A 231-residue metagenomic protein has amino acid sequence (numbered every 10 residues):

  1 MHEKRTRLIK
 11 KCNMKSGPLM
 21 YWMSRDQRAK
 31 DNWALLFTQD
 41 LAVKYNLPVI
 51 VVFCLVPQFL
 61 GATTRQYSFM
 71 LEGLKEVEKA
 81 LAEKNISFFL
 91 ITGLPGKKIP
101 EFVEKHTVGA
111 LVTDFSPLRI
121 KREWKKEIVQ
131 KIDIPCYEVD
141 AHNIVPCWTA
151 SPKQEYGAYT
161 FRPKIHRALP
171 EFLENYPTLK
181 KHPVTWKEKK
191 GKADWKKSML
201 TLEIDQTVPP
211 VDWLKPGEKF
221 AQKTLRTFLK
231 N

Functional and structural regions predicted by a protein language model:
M1-Y176, K180: Trp/Phe/Arg-rich N-terminal binding region typifying the photolyase-homology
Q154-N231: Glycine/tryptophan-enriched, flexible segments
